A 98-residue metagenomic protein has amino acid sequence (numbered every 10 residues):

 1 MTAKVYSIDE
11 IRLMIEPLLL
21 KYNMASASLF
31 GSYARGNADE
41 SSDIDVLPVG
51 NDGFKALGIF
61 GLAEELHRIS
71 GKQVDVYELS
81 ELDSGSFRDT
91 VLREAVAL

Functional and structural regions predicted by a protein language model:
M1-S26, R35-D39, N51-L98: Catalytic core of pol beta-like nucleotidyltransferases
L29: Conserved histidines in hydrophobic membrane contexts and catalytic metal-binding motifs
S42-I44: Change "...and in nucleic-acid phosphodiester-cleaving endonucleases..." to "...and in nucleic-acid processing enzymes
L47-V49: Short hydrophobic/aromatic beta-strand micro-patches that form the beta-sheet surface supporting nucleotide- or nucleic
